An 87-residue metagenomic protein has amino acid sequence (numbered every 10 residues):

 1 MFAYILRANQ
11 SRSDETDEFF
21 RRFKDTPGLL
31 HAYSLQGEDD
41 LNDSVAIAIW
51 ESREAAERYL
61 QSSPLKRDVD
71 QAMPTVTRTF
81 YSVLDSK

Functional and structural regions predicted by a protein language model:
M1-Q61, Q71-K87: Short S/T/G/P-rich N-terminal loop/turn motif that feeds into the first structured element of a domain
L65: Cell wall/extracellular polymer interaction/catalysis modules
